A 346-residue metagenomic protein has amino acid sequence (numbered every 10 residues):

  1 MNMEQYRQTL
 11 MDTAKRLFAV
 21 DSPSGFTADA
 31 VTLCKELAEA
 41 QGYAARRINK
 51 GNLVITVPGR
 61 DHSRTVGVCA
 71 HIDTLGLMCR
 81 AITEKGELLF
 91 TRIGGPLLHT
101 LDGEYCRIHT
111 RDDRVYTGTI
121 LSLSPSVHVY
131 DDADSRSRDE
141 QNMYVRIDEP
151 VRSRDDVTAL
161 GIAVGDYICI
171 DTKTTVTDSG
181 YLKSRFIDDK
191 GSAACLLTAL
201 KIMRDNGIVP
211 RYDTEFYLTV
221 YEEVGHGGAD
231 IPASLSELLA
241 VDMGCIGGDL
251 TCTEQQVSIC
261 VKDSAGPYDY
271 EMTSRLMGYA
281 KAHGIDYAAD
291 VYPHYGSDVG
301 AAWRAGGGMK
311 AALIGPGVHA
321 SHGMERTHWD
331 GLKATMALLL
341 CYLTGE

Functional and structural regions predicted by a protein language model:
M1-E346: N-terminal hydrophobic/helix-forming segments and targeting peptides
